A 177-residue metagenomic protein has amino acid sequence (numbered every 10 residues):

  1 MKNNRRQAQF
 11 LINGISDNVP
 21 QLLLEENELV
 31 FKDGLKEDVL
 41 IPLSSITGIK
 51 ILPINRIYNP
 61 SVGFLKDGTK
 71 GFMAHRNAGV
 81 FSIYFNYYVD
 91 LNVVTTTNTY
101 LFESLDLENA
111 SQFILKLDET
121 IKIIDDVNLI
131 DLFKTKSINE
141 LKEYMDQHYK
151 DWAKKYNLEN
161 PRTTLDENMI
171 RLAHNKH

Functional and structural regions predicted by a protein language model:
M1-E26, L35-V39, I51-G68, Q147-H148 (+2 more regions): Anionic N-terminal interaction surfaces
D17, G34-K36, V94-Y100: Glycine-centered tight beta-turn/hairpin loop motif at sheet-sheet or coil-to-beta transitions
Q21-E28, S44, T96: Short, solvent-exposed coil/turn segments at beta-strand boundaries
V30, K36-L40, T47, E108-N109: Short, surface-exposed beta-strand-loop junctions and turns on beta-sheet-rich folds
G48-H177: Acidic, Ser/Thr- and proline-rich intrinsically disordered linker/docking segments of eukaryotic scaffolds
